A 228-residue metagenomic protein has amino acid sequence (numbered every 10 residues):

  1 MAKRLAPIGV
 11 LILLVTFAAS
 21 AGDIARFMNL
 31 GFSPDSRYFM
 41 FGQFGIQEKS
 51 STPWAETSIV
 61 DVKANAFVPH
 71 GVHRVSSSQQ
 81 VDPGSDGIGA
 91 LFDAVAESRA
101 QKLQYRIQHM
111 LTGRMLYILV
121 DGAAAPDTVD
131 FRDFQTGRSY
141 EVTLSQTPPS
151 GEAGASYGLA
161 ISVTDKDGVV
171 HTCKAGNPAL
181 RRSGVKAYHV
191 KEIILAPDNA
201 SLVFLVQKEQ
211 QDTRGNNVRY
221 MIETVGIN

Functional and structural regions predicted by a protein language model:
T16-A18: N-terminal signal peptide c-region/cleavage motif recognized by signal peptidases
R26-F32, Q80-S85, R182-A196: Conserved beta-propeller blade repeats
G31-F39, A124, D133-Q135, K191-S201: Blade-terminus and WD-like Trp-Asp/Gly-His loop motifs, strongest in beta-propeller folds
R37-Q43, Q135-G151, A200-E209: Short beta-strand elements that form the blades of beta-propeller/WD-repeat-like and other beta-sheet-rich scaffold
G45-K49, E209-D212: Short glycine/acidic-enriched loop and turn motifs that connect beta-strands
T52-S145: Structured domain cores in non-transmembrane regions
W54-K63, Y157-D165, R219-N228: Beta-propeller blade signature
K174-N228: Extended, charged low-complexity segments that frequently continue into or abut oligomerization scaffolds
